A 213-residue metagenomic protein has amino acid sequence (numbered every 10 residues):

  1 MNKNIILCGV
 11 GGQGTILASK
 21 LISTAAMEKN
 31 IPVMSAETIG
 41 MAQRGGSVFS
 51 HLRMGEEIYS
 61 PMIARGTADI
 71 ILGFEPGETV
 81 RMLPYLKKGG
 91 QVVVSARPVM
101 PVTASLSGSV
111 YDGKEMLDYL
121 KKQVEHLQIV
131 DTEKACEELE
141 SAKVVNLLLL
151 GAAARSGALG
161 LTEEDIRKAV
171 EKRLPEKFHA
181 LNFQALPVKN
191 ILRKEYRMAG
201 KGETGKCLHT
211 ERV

Functional and structural regions predicted by a protein language model:
M1-V213: Active-site cofactor/cluster-binding pocket
